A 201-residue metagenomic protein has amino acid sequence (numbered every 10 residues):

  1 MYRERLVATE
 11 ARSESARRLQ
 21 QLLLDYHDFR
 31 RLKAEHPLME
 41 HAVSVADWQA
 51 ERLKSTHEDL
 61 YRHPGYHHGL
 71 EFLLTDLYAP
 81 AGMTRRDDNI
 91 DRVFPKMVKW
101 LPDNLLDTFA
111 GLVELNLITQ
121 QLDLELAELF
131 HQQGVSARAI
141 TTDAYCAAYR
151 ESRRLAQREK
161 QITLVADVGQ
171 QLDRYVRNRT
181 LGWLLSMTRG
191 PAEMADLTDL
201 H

Functional and structural regions predicted by a protein language model:
M1-R92: Leu/Val/Ala/Ile-rich N-terminal alpha-helices, chiefly Sec-type signal peptides and the beginnings
A16, T142, L181-L185: An amphipathic alpha-helix signature
L70-L164, V168-G169: Long amphipathic alpha-helical segments with strong coiled-coil/leucine-zipper propensity
L164-H201: Long amphipathic all-alpha helical oligomerization modules
